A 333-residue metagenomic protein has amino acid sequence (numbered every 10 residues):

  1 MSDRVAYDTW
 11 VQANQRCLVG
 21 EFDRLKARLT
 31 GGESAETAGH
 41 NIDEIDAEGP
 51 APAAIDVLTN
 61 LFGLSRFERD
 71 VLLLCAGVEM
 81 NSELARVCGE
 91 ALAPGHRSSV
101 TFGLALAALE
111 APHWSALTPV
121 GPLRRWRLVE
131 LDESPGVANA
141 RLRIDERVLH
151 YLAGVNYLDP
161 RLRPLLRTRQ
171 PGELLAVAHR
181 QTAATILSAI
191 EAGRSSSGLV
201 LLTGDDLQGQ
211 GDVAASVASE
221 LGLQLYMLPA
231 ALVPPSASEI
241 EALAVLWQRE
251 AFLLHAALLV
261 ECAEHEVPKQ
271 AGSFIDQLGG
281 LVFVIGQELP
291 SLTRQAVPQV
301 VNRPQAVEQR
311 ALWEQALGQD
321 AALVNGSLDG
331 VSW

Functional and structural regions predicted by a protein language model:
M1-G330: Intrinsically disordered, low-complexity N-terminal extensions of AAA+/P-loop NTPases that precede the structured
